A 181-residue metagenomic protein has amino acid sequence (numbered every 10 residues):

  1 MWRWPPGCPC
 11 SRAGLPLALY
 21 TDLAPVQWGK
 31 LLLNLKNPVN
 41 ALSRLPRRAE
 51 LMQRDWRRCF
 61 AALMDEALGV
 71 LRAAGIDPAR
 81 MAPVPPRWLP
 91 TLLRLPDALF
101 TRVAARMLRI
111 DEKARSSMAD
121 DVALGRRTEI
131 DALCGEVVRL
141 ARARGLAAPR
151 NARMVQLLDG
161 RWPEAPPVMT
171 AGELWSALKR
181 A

Functional and structural regions predicted by a protein language model:
M1-V84: Internal alpha-helical scaffold of NAD(P)-dependent oxidoreductase catalytic cores
A61-A181: NAD(P)-dependent Rossmann-like dehydrogenase/reductase catalytic/cofactor-binding core
